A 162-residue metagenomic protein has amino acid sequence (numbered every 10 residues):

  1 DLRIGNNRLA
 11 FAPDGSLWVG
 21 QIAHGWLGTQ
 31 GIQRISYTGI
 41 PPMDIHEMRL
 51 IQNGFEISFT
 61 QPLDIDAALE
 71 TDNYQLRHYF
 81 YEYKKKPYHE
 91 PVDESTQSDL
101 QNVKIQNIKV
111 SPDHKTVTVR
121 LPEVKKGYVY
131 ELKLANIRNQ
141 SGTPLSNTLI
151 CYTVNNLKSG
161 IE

Functional and structural regions predicted by a protein language model:
D1-P42, H46-E47, I51-G54, S58 (+1 more regions): Beta-propeller domains with acidic blade repeats across secreted/periplasmic ectodomains and cytosolic WD/CNH propellers
D14, P41, E90, D99-Q101 (+1 more regions): Generic, low-specificity signal for short hydrophobic/alpha-helical stretches with a mild N-terminal bias, encompassing
W26-G28, A68-E70, K126-E131: Short loop/turn segments at connectors of secondary-structure elements within structured domains
G39-E47, D64, K125, E131-E162: Acidic, Ser/Thr/Gly/Pro-rich low-complexity segments and short DxT(G/T)-type signature motifs
S58-N107, L132-N139, T148-Y152: Short, surface-exposed alpha-helix to beta-strand junction/turn motifs within ectodomains of secreted and cell-envelope
K109-D113: Blade-terminus and WD-like Trp-Asp/Gly-His loop motifs, strongest in beta-propeller folds
K115-V117: Short strand-edge motifs at loop-to-beta-strand transitions and within beta-strands of extracellular beta-rich domains
L121-E123: Short, flexible loop/turn segments at beta-strand junctions in immunoglobulin-like and fibronectin type III
